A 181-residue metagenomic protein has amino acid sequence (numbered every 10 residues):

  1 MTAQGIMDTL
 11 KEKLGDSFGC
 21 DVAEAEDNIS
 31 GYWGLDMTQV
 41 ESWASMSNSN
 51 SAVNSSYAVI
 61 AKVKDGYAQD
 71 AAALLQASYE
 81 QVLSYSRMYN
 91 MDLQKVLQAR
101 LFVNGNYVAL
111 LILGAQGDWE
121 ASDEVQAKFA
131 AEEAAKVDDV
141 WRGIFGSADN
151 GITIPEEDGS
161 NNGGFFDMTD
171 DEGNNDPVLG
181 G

Functional and structural regions predicted by a protein language model:
M1-Y57, V63-G181: Soluble, non-membrane globular domain cores that form compact, hydrophobic packing and curved binding surfaces
